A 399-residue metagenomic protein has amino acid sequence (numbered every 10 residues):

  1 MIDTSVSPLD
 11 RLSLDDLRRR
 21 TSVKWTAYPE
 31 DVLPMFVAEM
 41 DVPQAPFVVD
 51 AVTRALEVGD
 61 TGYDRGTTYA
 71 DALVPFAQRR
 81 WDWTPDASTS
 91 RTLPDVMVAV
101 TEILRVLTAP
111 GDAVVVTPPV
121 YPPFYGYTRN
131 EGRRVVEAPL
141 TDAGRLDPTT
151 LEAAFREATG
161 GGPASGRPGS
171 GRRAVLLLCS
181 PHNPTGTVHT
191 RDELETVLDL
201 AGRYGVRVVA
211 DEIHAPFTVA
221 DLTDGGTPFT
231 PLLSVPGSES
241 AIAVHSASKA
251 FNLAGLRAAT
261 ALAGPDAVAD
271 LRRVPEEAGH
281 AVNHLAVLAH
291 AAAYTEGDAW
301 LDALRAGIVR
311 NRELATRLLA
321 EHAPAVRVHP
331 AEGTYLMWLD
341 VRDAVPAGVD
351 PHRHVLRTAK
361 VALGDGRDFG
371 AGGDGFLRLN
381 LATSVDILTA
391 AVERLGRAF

Functional and structural regions predicted by a protein language model:
I2-V96, E102, A293-T295: N-terminal small-domain helix-loop-helix segment of the aminotransferase-like
E57-D199, P216-V235: Conserved core of the PLP fold type I
V116, E137, A210, L363-D365: Hydrophobic residues in well-ordered beta-strands that form the structural core
E131, R203-Y204, E239, A359: Helix C-cap/helix->beta junction micro-motif
G237-V309, F399: Conserved core segment of the aminotransferase class I/II
A291, I308-T316, V328-V341: Conserved glycine-rich beta-strand-loop-beta hairpin in the small C-terminal domain of fold type I
H354-L363, F369-F399: PLP-dependent enzyme catalytic core of the Aspartate aminotransferase-like
